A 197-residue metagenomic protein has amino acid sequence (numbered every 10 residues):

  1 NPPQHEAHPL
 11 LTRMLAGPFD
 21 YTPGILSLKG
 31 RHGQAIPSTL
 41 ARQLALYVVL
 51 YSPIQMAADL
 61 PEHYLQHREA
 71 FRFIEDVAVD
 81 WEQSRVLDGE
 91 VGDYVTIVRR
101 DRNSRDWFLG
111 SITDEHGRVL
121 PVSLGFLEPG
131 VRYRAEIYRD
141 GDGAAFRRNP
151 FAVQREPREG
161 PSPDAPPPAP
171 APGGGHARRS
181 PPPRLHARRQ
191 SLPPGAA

Functional and structural regions predicted by a protein language model:
N1-P61, L87-G89: Glycan-recognition surfaces
D20, A45-L50, I97, F108-S111 (+3 more regions): Structured core elements
L28-R31, M56-A58, L65-H67, H116-V119 (+2 more regions): Flexible loop/turn segments at secondary-structure boundaries
E62-F108, G143-F151: Glycan-recognition and catalytic regions of carbohydrate-active enzymes
V91-P129, A177-R179: Carbohydrate-binding surface patches
F126-G141: Solvent-exposed beta-hairpin/edge-strand motifs
I137-S162: Solvent-exposed beta-strand/loop surfaces of large extracellular or lumenal domains
R155-G195: C-terminal beta-strand-rich structural cap/linker in extracellular carbohydrate-active enzymes
